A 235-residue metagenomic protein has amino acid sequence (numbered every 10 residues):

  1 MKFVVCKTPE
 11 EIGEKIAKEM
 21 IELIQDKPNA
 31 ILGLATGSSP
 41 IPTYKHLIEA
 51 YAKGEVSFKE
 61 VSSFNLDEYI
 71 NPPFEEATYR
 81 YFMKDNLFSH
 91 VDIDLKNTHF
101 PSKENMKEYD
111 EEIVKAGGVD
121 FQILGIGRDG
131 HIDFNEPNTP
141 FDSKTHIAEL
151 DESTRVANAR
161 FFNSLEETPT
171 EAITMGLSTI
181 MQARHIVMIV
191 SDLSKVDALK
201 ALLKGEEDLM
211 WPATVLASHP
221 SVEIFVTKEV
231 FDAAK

Functional and structural regions predicted by a protein language model:
M1, Q182-K235: ATP/nucleoside-binding phosphotransfer catalytic cores, i.e., glycine-rich phosphate-binding loops
M1-L32: N-terminal glycine-/serine-/threonine-rich phosphate-binding loop
D26-A52: Glycine-rich N-terminal segment of FAD-binding domains in flavoprotein oxidoreductases, spanning the beta-loop-helix
A30, S39, T43, E112-T139: A glycine-rich beta-strand to alpha-helix segment that forms a phosphate/ribose-binding loop at ligand/cofactor sites
G33-G37, N65, I123-I126, M188-S191 (+1 more regions): Short beta-strand segments
H46-S57, P137-H146, G205: A glycine- and small-aliphatic-rich helix-loop capping segment at beta-alpha/alpha-beta transitions that lines
V56-I123: Ligand-binding beta-strand-loop-alpha-helix segment within the catalytic cores of soluble metabolic enzymes
D133-L177: Class I SAM-dependent methyltransferase SAM-binding "motif I" and its flanking Rossmann-like core
